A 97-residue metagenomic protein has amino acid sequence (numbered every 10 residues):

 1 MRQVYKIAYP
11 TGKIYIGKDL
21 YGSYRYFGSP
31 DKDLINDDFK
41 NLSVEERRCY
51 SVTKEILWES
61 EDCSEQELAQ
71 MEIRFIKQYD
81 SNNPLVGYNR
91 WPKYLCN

Functional and structural regions predicted by a protein language model:
M1-N97: Structure-specific nucleic-acid interaction/processing domains
